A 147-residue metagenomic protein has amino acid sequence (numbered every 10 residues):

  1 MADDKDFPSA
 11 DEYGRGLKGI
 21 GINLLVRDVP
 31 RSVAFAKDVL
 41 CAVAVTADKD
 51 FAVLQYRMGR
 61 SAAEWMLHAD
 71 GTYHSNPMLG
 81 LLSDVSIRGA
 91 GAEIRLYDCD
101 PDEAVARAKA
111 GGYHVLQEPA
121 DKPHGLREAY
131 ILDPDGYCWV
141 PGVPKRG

Functional and structural regions predicted by a protein language model:
A2-N23, V43-C99, E103-L132, V143-G147: Vicinal oxygen chelate
L24-D28: Short, surface-exposed ligand-recognition loops at beta-strand->loop->(often short) alpha-helix junctions that present
V29-P30, P101: Generic non-transmembrane alpha-helix signal with a bias for helix starts/N-cap capping motifs
S32-K37, A108, D133-G136: Conserved active-site tyrosine of GNAT-family acetyltransferases
L40: Major-groove DNA-recognition helix of helix-turn-helix-type DNA-binding domains
